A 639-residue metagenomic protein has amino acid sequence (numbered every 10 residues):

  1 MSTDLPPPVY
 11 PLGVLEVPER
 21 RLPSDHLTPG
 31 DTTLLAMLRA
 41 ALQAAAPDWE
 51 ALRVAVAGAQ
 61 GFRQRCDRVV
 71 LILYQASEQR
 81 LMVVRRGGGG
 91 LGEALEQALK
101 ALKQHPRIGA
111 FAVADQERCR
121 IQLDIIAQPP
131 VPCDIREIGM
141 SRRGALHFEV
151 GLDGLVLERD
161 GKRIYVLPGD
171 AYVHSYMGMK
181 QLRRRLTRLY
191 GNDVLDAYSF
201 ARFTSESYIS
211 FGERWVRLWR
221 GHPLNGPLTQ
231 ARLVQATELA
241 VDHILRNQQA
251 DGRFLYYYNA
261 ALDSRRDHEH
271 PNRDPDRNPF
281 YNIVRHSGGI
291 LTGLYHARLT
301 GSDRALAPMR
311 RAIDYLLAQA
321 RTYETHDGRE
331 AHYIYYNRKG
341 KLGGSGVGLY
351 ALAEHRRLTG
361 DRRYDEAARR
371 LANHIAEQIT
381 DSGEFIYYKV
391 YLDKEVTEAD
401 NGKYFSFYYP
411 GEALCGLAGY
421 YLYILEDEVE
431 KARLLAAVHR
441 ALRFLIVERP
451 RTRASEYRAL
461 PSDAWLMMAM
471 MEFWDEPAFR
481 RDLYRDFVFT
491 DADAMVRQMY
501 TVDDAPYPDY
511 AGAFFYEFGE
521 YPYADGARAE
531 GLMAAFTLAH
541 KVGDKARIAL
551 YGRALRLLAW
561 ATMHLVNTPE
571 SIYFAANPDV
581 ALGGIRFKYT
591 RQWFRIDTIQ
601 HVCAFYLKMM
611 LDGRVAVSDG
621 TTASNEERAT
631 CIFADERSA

Functional and structural regions predicted by a protein language model:
L5-F211: Basic nucleic-acid-binding interfaces
R214-V284, P308-R311, Y315, Q319-R329 (+5 more regions): Low-complexity, Ser/Thr/Pro/Gly-enriched N-terminal "stalk/linker" regions
G221-Q230, S287-D303, G346-D361, E412-V429 (+3 more regions): Well-ordered alpha-helical scaffold segments within catalytic/enzyme domains
L228-I244, G301-Q319, G360-Q378, L425-E448 (+3 more regions): Extended, well-ordered alpha-helical scaffold segments
L255-Y281, H326-Y350, F385-E412, R458-P477 (+2 more regions): Carbohydrate-binding/catalytic loop surfaces
Y281, R497-A639: CBM-like carbohydrate-recognition segments
L371-L425, E430-V447: Solenoidal tandem-repeat scaffolds enriched in leucines and small polar residues
